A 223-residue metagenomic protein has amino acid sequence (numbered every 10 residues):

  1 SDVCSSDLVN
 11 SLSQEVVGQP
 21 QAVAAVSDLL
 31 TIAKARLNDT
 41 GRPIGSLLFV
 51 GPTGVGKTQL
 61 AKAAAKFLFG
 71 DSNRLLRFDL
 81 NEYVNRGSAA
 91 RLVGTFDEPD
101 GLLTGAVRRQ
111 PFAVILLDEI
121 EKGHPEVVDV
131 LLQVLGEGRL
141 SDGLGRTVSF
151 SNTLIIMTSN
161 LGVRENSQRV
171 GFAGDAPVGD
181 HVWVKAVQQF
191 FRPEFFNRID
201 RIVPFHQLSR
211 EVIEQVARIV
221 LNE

Functional and structural regions predicted by a protein language model:
S1-E223: AAA+ P-loop NTPase nucleotide-binding core of proteostasis motors
